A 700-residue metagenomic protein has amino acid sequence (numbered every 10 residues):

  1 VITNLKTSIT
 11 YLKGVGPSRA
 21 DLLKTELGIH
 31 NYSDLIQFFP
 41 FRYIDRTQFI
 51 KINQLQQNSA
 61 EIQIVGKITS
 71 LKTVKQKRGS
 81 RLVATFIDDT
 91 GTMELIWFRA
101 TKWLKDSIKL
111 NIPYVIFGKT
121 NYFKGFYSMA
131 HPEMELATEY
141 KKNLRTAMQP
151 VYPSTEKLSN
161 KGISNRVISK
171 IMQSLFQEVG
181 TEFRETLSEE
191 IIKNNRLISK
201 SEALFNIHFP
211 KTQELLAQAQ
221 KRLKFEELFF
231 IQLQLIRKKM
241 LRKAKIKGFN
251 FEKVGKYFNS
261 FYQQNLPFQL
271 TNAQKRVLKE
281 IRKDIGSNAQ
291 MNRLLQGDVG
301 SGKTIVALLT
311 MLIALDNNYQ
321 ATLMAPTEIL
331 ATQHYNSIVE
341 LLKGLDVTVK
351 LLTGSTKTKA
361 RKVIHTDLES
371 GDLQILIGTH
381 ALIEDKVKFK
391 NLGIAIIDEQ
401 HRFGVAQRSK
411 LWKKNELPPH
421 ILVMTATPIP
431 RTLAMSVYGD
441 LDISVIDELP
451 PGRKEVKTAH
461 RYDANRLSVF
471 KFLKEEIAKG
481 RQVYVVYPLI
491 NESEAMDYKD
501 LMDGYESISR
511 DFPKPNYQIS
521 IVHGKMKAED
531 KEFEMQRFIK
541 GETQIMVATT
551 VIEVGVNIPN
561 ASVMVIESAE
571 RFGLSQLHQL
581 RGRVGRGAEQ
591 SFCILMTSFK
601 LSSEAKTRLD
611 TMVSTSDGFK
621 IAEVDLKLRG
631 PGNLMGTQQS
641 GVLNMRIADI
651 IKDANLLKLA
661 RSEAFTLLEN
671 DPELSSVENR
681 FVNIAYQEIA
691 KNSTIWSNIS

Functional and structural regions predicted by a protein language model:
D21-L22, F249-L295: Conserved pre-motif I regulatory segment
F38-V65, T69: OB-fold nucleic-acid-binding modules
K67, K119-T120, Q234, A569 (+1 more regions): Short, surface-exposed secondary-structure boundary micro-motifs
V74-N265, N670: Upstream accessory/linker segments immediately N-terminal to the RecA-like ATPase cores of bacterial MutS and a subset
A130, A137-E139, I394, K410-W412 (+10 more regions): N-terminal cationic and glycine-rich segments that engage phosphates or anionic surfaces
K279, Q290-D610, E673: Inter-lobe coupling/hinge segments of SF2-like helicase ATPases
Q536-M546, I552-P559, M564-E567, G582 (+3 more regions): Accessory helical-bundle/CTD segments and flexible terminal tails appended to RecA-like ATPase motors
